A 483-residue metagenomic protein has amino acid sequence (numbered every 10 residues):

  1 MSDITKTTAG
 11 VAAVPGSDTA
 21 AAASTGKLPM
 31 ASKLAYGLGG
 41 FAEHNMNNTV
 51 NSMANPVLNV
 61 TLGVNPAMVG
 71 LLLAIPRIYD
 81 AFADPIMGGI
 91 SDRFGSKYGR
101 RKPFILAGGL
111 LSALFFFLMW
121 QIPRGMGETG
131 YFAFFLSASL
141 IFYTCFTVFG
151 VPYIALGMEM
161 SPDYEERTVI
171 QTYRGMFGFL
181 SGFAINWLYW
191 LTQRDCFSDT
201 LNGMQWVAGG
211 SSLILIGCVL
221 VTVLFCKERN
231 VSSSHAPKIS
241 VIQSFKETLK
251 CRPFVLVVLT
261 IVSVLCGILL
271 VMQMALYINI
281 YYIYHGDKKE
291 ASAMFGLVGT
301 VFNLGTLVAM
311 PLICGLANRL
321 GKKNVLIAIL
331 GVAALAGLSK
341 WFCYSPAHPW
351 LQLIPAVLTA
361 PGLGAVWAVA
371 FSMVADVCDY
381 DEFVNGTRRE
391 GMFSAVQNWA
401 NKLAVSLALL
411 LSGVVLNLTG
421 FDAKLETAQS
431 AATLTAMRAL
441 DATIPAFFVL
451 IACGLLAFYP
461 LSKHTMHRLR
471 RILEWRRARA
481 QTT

Functional and structural regions predicted by a protein language model:
S2-T483: Membrane-embedded alpha-helical bundles of multi-pass transporters/translocases, especially carrier/permease families
